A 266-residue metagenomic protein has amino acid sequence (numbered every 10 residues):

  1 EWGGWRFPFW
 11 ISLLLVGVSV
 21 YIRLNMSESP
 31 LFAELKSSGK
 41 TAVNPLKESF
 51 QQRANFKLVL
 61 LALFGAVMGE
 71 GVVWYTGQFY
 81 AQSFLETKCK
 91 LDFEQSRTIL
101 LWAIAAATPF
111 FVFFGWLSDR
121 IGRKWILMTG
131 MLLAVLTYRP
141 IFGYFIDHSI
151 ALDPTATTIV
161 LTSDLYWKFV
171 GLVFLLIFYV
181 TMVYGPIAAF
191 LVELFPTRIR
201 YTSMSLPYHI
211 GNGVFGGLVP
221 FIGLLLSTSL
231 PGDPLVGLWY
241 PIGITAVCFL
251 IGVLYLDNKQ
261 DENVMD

Functional and structural regions predicted by a protein language model:
E1, E86, L117-S118, I222-P231: Interfacial helix-cap and linker-helix signal at transmembrane-aqueous boundaries of multi-pass secondary transporters
E1-I11, A156-D164, S227-G243: A membrane-interface helix-boundary motif in multi-pass transporters
S19-M26, I141-F145, G243-D266: Multi-pass alpha-helical transporter architecture, strongest for 12-TM Major Facilitator/SLC carriers used
L24-K47, E262-D266: Flexible cytoplasmic inter-helical loops of multi-pass small-molecule transporters
N55-A106, F142, F215-P220, T228: Extracytoplasmic gate region of multi-pass secondary transporters
R120-M131: Cytoplasmic membrane-interface "Motif A"-like loop-to-helix N-cap segments of 12-TM Major Facilitator Superfamily
L132-L161: C-terminal ends and interior cores of transmembrane alpha-helices in multi-pass membrane transporters/permeases
R198-T228: A late C-terminal transmembrane helix in Major Facilitator Superfamily
